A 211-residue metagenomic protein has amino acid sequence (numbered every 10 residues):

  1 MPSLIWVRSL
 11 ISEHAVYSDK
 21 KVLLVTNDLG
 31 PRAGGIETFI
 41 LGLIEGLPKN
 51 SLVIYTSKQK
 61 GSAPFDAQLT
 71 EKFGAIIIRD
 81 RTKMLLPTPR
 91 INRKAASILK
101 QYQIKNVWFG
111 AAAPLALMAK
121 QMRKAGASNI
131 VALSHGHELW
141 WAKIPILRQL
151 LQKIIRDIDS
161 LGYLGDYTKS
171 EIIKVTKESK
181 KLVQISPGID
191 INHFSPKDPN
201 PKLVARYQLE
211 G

Functional and structural regions predicted by a protein language model:
Y17, T26-A33, I40-P87, I173: N-terminal strand-loop element at the rim of the active site of nucleotide-sugar-dependent glycosyltransferases
L86, A125, N129-P145, D157-S160: A short, histidine- and acid-enriched strand-loop-helix "catalytic/donor-clamping" loop that lines the nucleotide-sugar
R93-Y102: Short, well-structured alpha-helical segments in soluble
W108, D157-D166: A short beta-strand/loop micro-motif in the catalytic core of glycosyltransferases that engages the nucleotide-sugar
F109-L115: Short His-centered aromatic/hydrophobic patch
Y167, G188: Carbohydrate-associated surface elements
S195-E210: A short helix/loop element that forms part of the nucleotide-sugar donor recognition site in Leloir-type
